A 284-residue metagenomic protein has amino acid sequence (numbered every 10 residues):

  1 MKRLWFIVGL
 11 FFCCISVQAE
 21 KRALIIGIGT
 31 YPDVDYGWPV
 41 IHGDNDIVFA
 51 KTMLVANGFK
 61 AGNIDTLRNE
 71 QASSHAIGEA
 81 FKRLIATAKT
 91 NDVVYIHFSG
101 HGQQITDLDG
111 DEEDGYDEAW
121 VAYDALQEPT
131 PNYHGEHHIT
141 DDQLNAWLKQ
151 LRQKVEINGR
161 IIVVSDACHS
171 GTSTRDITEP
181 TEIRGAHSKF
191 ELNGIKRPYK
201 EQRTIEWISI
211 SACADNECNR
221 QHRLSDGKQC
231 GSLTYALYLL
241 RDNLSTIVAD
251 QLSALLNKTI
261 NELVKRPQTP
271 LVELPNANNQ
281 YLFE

Functional and structural regions predicted by a protein language model:
L4-W5, V163: Residue-level detector of intrinsically disordered/flexible regions characterized by low predicted structural confidence
W5, G9-V17: Hydrophobic h-region of N-terminal signal peptides that target proteins for export in Gram-negative bacteria
Q18-E284: Cysteine endopeptidase catalytic domains of the caspase/legumain-like
